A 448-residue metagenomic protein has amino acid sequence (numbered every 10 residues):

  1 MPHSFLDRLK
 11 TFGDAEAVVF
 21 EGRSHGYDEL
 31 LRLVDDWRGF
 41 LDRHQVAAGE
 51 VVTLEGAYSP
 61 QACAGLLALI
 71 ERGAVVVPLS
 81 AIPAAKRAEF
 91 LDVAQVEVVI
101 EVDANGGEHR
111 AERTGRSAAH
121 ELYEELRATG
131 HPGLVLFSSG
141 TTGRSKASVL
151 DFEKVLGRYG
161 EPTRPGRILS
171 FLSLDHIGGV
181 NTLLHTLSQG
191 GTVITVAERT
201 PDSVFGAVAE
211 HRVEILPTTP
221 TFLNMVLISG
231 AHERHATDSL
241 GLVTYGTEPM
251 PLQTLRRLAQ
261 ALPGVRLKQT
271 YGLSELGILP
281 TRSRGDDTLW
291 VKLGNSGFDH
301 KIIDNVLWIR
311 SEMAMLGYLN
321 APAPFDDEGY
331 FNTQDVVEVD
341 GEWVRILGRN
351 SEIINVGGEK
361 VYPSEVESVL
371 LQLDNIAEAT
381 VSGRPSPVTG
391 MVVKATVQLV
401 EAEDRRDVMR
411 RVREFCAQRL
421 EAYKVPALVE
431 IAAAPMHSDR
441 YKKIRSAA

Functional and structural regions predicted by a protein language model:
L6, D14-Q45, L150: Conserved AMP-binding/adenylate-forming core of the ANL superfamily
R23, G39-I82, F171-S173, K360 (+1 more regions): Conserved AMP-binding/adenylate-forming
G26-D28, E124-G160: Conserved AMP-binding A3 loop
L54, L216, G272, S311 (+1 more regions): AMP-binding/adenylate-forming catalytic core of the ANL superfamily
L156-R167, D175-I215, S229: Conserved AMP-binding/adenylation subdomain of ANL enzymes
I215, A231-D287: Gly/Ser/Thr-rich phosphate-binding loop
K301-G329, E359-V361: Conserved ATP/PPi-binding loop(s) of AMP-dependent carboxylate-activating enzymes
Q418-K443: AMP-binding/adenylate-forming catalytic domain of the ANL superfamily
